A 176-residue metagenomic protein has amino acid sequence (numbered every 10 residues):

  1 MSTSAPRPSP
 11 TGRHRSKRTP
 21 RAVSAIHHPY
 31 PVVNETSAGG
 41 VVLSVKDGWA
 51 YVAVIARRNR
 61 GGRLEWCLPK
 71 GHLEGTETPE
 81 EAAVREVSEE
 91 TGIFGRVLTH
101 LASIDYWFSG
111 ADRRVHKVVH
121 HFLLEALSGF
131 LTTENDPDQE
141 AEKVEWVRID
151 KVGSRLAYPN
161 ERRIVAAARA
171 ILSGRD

Functional and structural regions predicted by a protein language model:
M1-T11: N-terminal acidic, proline/glycine-rich, low-complexity intrinsically disordered segments
P10, S16-S24, R60, L73 (+3 more regions): Sequence-pattern detector for short linear motifs and compositional/periodic biases rather than a specific fold
G12-L68: N-terminal strand-loop-strand
H14-R18, S24, S154-D176: Charged phosphate-binding loop/patch that engages nucleotide di/tri-phosphates or the phosphate backbone of nucleic
R21, R63, T76, L123 (+2 more regions): A periodicity- and composition-biased signal for non-globular, repetitive helical segments
Y30, I55, A141, I164-A166 (+1 more regions): Residue-level signature of transmembrane alpha-helix interfaces in integral membrane proteins
V41-V42, R85, E89, A170: Charged/polar positions on well-ordered alpha helices
H72-R163: Unchanged
